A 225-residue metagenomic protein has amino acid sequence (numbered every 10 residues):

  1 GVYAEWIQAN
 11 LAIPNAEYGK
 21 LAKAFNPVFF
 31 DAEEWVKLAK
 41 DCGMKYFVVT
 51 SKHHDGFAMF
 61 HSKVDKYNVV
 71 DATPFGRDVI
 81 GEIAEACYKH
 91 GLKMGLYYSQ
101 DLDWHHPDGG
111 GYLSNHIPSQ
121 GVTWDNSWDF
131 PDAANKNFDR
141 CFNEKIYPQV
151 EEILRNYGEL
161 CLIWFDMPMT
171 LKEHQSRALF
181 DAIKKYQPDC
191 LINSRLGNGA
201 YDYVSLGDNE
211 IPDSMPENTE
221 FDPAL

Functional and structural regions predicted by a protein language model:
G1-L225: Mature catalytic domains of secreted/periplasmic carbohydrate-active enzymes
